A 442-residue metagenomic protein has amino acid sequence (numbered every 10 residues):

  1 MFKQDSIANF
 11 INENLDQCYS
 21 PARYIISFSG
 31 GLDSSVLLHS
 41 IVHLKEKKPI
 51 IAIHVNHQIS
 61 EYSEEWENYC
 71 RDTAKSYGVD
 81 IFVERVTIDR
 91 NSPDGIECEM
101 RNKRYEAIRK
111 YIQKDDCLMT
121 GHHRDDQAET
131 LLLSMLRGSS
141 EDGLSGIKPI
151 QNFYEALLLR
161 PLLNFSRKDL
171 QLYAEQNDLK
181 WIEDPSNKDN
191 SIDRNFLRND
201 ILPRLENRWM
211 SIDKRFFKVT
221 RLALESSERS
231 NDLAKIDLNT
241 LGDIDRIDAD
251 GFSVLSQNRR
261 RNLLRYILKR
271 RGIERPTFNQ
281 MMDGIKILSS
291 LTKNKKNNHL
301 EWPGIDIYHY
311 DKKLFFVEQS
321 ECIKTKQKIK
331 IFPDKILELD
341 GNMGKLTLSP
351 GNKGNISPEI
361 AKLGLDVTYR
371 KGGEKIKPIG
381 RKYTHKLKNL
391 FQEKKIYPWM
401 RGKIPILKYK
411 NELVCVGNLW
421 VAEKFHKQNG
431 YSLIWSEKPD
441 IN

Functional and structural regions predicted by a protein language model:
M1-P203: Core alpha/beta nucleotide-donor-binding catalytic domains of modification enzymes
F2-L32, I51, V86-R90, K103 (+2 more regions): AMP-forming adenylation/ATP pyrophosphatase catalytic core
W66, A107, W209, Y266-I267 (+1 more regions): Tryptophan-centric aromatic hotspots in well-structured domains and transmembrane helices
E106, Q171-L172, P203, K214-F217 (+2 more regions): Solvent-exposed alpha-helical segments within well-ordered globular domains of core cellular machineries
G138, N177, R204-R208, S226 (+1 more regions): Change "in soluble alpha/beta enzymes" to "in soluble alpha/beta proteins
I182, M210-F216, S230: Short, structured loop/turn "capping" segments at alpha-beta junctions
K188-N195, F216-L224: Internal, active-site/partner-interface "lid" segment
N199-D200, R204-D213: Conserved anion/nucleotide-ligand pocket segment
